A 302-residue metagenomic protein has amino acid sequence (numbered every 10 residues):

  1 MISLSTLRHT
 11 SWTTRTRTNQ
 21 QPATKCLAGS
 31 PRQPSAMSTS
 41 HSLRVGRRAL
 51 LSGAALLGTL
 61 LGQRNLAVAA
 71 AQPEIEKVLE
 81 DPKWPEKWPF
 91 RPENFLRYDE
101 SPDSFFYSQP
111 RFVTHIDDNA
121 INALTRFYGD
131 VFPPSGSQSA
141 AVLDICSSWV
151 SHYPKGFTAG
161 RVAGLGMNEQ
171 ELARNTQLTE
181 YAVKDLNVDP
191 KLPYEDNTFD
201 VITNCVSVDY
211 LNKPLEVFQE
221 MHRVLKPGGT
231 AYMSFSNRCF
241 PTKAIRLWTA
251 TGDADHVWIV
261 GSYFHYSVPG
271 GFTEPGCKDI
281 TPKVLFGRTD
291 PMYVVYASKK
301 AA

Functional and structural regions predicted by a protein language model:
S35-L56: N-terminal secretory signal peptides and thylakoid transit peptides that target proteins across membranes
A49-A70: N-terminal export signals
E76-S135: Class I SAM-dependent methyltransferase Rossmann-like catalytic core, especially the SAM/SAH-binding loop
D130-L192: Class I SAM-dependent methyltransferase SAM/SAH-binding core
D189-I202: A short acidic, Gly/Pro-enriched loop at the edge of an enzyme's catalytic core that lines a small-molecule cofactor
D200-P214: A short SAM/SAH-binding and catalytic strip from SAM-dependent methyltransferases
L215-T230: A short glycine-rich, Lys/Arg-flanked "PGG" loop and its adjoining helix->strand segment in the class I
Y232-G261: Conserved class I S-adenosyl-L-methionine
